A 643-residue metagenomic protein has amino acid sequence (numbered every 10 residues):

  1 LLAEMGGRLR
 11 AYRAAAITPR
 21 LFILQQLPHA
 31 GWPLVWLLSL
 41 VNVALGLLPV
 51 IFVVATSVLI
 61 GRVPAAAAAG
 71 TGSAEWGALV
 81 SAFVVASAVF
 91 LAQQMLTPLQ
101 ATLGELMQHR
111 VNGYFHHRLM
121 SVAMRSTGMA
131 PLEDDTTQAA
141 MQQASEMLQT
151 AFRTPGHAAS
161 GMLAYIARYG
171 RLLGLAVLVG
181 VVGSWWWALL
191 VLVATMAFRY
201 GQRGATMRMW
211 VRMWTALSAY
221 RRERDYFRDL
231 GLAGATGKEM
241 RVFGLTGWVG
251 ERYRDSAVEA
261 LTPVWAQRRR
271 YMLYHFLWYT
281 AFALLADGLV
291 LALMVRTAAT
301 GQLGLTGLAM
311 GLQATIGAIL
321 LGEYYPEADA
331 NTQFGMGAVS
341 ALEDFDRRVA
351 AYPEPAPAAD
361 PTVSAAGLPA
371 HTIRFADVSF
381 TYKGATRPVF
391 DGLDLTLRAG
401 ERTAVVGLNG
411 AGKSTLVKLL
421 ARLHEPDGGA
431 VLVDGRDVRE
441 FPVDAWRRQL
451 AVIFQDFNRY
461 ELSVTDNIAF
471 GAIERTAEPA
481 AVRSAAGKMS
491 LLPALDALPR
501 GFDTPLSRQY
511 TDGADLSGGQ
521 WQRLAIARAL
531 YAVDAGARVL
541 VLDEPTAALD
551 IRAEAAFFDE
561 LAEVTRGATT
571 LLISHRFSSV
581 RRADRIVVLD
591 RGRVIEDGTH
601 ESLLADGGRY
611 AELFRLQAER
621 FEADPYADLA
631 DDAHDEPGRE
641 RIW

Functional and structural regions predicted by a protein language model:
L1-L21, H109-G156, Y220-P263, M336-R347 (+1 more regions): Extended non-transmembrane interhelical loops and adjacent amphipathic helices of multipass membrane proteins
L1-P49, S73, G77-S81, Q100 (+4 more regions): Membrane-integrated ABC transporters
H29, S145-A158, L232, R241-L285 (+6 more regions): An intracellular "coupling" helix at the cytosolic face of ABC transporter transmembrane type-1 domains
W36-L99, Y169, L173-M207, L285-T306: Transmembrane helix-loop-helix hairpins at lipid-water interfaces of multipass membrane proteins, especially the type-1
G311-R348: Cytosolic ends of transmembrane helices, especially the final helix of ABC transmembrane type-1 domains
F457-Y510, Y531-R538, R609-E612: Conserved "ABC signature" C-loop
L492-L524, R528-P545, L549, D624-L629 (+1 more regions): ABC-fold ATPase nucleotide-binding domain signature/coupling loops
D559, G567, R576, R581-W643: C-terminal portion of ABC ATPase nucleotide-binding domains
